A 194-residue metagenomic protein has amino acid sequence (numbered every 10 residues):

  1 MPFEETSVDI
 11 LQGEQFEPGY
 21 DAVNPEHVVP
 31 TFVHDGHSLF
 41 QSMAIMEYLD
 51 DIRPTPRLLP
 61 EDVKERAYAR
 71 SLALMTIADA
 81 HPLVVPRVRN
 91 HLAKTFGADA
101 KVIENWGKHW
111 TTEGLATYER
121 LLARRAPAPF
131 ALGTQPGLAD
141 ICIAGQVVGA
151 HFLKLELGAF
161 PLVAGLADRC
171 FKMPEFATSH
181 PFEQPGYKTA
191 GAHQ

Functional and structural regions predicted by a protein language model:
M1-V102: GST-like domain detector, emphasizing the conserved glutathione-binding G-site in the N-terminal thioredoxin-like
V8-D9, V163, E183-Q184: Residue-level "edge-of-site" marker
Q12-Q15, A167, Y187-K188: Generic structural signal for helix capping and beta-alpha/helix-loop junctions
A22, K172, P181: Phosphate-coordinating loops and pocket residues in cytosolic domains that bind phosphorylated ligands
T76, A80-K172: GST-like fold's C-terminal all-alpha helical module
V85-P86, H180-F182: Short coil/turn segments at secondary-structure boundaries
R169, F176-S179: Charged phosphate-binding loop/patch that engages nucleotide di/tri-phosphates or the phosphate backbone of nucleic
E183-Q194: Acidic/histidine-enriched, glycine/proline-rich intrinsically disordered or flexible terminal extensions
